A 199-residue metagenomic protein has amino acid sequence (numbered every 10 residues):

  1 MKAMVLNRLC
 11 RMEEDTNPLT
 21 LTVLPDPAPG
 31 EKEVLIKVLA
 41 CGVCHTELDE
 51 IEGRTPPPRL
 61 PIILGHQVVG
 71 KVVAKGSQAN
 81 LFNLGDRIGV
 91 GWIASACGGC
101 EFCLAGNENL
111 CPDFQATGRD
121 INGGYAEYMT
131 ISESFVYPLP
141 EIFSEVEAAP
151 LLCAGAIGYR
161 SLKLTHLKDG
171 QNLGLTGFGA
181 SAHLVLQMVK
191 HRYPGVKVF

Functional and structural regions predicted by a protein language model:
P25-C41, E52-E101, F135, P140-I142: Glycine-rich beta-strand-centered segment in the early N-terminal region that forms part of a ligand/cofactor-binding
H45, A96-L110: Local cysteine-cluster metal-coordination motifs and their immediate loop/turn environment, predominantly Fe-S cluster
T46-E52: Cytochrome P450 core scaffold surrounding the K-helix E-X-X-R motif and the conserved "meander" helix-loop region
T55-R59, F114-G124: Short cysteine/histidine-rich metal-coordination sites, predominantly Zn2+-binding motifs
G99-F102, D120-S132: A structural motif shared across PLP-dependent enzymes of the aminotransferase-like
E141-F199: Mid-domain Rossmann-like dinucleotide-binding core that forms the NAD(H)/NADP(H) cofactor-binding site
